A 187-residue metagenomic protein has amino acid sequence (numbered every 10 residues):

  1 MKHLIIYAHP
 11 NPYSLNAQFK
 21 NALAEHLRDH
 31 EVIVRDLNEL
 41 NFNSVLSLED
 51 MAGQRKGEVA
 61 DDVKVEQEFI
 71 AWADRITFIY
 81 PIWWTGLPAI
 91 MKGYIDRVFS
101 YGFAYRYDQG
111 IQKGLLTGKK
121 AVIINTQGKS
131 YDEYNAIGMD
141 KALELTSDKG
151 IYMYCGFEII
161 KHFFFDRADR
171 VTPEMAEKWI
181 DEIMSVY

Functional and structural regions predicted by a protein language model:
M1, H30, K119, F157-E158: A structural micro-motif
M1-F103, R167-Y187: N-terminal beta1-alpha1-beta2 submodule of the flavodoxin-like/Rossmannoid cofactor-binding fold
R35, I124, H162-F165: Hydrophobic residues at beta-strand termini and immediately following loops that shape nucleotide-binding pockets
A71, A89, L116, F157-E158: Structured loop/turn residues at beta-strand edges in well-structured enzyme cores
Y101, Y105, F157-I160: Short, structured loop/turn "capping" segments at alpha-beta junctions
R106-Y154: Short, glycine-/small-residue-rich phosphate/pyrophosphate-handling segment
E133, I137-Y187: Glycine-rich phosphate/pyrophosphate-binding loop and the adjoining helix
